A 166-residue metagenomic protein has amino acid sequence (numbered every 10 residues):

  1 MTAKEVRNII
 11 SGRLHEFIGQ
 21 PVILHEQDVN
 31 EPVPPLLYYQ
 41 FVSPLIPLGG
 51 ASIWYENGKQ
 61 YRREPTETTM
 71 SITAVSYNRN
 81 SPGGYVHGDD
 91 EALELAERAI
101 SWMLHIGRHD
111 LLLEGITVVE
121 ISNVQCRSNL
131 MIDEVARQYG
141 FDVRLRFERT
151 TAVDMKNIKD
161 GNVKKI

Functional and structural regions predicted by a protein language model:
M1-E5, V86, D90-L93: Soluble non-cytosolic domains of exported or imported proteins
M1-Q60, D160-I166: Small/polar-rich, solvent-exposed N-terminal microdomains that initiate assembly or binding
L36-L37, M70, I116, F141: A broad, low-specificity signal marking well-ordered, structured residues that form hydrophobic/aromatic
P47, N80-P82, R149-V153: Residue-level signal for secondary-structure boundary sites
Q60-R62, M131: Outer-membrane beta-barrel proteins
R62-V86, D90, E97, A136-F147: Oligomerization/assembly interface segments of phage tail-like spikes and tubes
E94, S101-A152: Acidic-leaning, charged glycine-interspersed low-complexity segments
R144-I166: Acidic, proline/glycine-rich low-complexity IDRs
